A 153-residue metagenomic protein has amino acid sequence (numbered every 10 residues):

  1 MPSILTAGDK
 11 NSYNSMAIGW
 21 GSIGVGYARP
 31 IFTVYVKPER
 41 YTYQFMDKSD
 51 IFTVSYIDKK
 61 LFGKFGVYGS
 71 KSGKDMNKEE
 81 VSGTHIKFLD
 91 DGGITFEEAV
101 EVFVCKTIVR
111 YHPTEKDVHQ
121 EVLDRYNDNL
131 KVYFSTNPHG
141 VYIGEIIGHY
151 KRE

Functional and structural regions predicted by a protein language model:
M1-E153: Basic, polyanion-binding surface patches
